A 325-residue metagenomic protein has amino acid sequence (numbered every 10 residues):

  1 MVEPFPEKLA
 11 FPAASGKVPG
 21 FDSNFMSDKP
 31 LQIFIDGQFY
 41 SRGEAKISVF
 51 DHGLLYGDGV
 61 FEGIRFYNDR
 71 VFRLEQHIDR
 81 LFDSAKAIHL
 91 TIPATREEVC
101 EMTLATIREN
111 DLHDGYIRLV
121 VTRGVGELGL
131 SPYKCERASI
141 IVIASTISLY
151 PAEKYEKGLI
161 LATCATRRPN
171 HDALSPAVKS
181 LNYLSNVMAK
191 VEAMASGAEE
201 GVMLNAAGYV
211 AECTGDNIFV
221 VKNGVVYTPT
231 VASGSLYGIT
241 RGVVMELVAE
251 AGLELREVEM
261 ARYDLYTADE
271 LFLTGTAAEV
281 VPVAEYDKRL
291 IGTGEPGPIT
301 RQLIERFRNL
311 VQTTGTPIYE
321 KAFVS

Functional and structural regions predicted by a protein language model:
V2-V202, A206-Y209, L236, E246-S325: Conserved alpha/beta cores of soluble small-molecule-handling proteins
G201-V202, Y209-A232, Y237: Glycine- and Gly-Pro-enriched alpha-helical subdomains that act as flexible, kink-prone "lid/hinge" or packing modules
